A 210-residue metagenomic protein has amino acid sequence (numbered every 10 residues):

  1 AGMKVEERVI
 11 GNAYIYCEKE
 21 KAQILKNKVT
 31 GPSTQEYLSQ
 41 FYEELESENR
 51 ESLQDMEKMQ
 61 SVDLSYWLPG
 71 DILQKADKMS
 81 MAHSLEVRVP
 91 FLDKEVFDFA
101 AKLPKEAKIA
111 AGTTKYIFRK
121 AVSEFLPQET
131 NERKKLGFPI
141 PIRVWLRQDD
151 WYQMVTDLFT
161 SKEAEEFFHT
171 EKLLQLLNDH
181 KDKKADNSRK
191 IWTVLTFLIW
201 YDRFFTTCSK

Functional and structural regions predicted by a protein language model:
A1-K210: Adenosyl-5′-phosphate
